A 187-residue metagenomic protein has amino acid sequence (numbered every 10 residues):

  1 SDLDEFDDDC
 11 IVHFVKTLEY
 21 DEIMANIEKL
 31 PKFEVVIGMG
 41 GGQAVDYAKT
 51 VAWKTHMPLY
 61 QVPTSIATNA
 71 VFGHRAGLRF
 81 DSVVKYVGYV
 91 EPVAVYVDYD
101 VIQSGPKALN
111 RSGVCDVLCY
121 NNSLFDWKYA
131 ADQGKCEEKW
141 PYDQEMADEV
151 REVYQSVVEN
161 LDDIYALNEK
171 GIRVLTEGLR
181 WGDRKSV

Functional and structural regions predicted by a protein language model:
S1-V35: ATP/NTP phosphate-donor binding region
V12-F14, I37, Q61-V62, V97: General beta-strand structural signal in soluble alpha/beta enzymes
L18-E19, Q43, I102-Q103: Glycine-/small-residue-rich active-site loops that bind phosphorylated ligands and cofactors
E19-E22, V45-A48, N69-A70: Short active-site-adjacent helix-start/loop capping segments
I23-A25, D46, D81-V83: A generic local structural motif
L30-V51, T55-I66: A short, small-residue-rich loop immediately preceding and capping a beta-strand
W53-R151: A glycine/threonine-rich phosphate-anchoring loop and its flanking beta-alpha core in nucleotide/phosphate-binding
P141-S186: Active-site segments that bind and position negatively charged phosphate/pyrophosphate groups
